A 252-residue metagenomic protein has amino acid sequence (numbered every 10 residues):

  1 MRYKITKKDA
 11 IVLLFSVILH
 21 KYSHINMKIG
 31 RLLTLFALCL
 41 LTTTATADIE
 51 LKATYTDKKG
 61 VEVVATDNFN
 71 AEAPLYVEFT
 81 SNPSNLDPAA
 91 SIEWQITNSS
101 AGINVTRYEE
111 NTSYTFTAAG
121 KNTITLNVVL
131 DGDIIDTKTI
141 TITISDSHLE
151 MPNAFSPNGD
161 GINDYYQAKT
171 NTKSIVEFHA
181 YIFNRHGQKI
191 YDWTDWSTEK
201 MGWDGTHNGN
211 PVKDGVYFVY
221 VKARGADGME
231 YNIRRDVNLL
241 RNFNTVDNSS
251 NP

Functional and structural regions predicted by a protein language model:
M1-L51: Bacterial Sec-dependent N-terminal signal peptides
K4, K21-I25, V77, S156 (+1 more regions): Compositionally biased, intrinsically disordered low-complexity regions enriched in proline and serine
K28-L38, T42-T46, N104-T123, Y181-Q188 (+1 more regions): Long, contiguous interaction/targeting segments characteristic of exported/extracellular or secretory-pathway proteins
A47-D164, D236-P252: Extracellular/lumenal mature domains of secreted and surface-exposed proteins
I142-P252: Short loop/turn motifs at secondary-structure boundaries
